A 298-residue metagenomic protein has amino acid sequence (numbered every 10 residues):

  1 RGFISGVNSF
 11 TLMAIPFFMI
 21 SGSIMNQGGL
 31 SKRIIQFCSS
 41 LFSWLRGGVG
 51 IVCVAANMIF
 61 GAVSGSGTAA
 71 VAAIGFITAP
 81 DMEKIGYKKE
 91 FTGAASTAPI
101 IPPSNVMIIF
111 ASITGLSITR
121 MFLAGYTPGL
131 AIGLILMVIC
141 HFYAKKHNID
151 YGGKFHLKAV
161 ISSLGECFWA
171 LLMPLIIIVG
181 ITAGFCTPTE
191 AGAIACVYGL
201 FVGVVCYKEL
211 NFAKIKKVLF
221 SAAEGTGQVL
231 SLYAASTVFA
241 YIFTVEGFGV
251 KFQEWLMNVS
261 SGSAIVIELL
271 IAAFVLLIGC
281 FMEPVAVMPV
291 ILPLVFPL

Functional and structural regions predicted by a protein language model:
R1-L298: Alpha-helical transmembrane segments of multi-pass membrane transport proteins
